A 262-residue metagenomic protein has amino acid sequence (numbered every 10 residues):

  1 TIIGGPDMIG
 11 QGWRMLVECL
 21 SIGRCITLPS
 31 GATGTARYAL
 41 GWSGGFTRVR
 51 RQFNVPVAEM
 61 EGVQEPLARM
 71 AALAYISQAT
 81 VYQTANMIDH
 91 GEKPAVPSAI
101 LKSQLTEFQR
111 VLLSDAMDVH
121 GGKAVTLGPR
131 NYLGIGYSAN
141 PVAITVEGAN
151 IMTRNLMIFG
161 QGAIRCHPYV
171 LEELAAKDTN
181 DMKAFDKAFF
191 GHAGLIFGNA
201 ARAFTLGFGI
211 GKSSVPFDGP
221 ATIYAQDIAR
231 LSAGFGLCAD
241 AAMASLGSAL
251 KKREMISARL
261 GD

Functional and structural regions predicted by a protein language model:
T1-D262: Flavin-dependent oxidoreductase catalytic core characteristic of acyl-CoA dehydrogenase/oxidase-like enzymes
